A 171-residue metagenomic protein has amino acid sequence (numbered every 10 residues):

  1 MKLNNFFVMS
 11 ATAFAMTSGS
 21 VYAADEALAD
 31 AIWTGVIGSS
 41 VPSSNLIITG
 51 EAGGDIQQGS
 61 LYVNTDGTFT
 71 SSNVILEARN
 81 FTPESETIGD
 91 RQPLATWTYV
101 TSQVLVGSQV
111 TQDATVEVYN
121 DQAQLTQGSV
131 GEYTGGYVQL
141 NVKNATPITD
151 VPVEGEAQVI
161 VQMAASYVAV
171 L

Functional and structural regions predicted by a protein language model:
M1-A23: Gram-negative bacterial Sec-dependent N-terminal signal peptides
Y22-L171: Mature extracellular/passenger domains of Gram-negative fimbrial/pilin and adhesin proteins
